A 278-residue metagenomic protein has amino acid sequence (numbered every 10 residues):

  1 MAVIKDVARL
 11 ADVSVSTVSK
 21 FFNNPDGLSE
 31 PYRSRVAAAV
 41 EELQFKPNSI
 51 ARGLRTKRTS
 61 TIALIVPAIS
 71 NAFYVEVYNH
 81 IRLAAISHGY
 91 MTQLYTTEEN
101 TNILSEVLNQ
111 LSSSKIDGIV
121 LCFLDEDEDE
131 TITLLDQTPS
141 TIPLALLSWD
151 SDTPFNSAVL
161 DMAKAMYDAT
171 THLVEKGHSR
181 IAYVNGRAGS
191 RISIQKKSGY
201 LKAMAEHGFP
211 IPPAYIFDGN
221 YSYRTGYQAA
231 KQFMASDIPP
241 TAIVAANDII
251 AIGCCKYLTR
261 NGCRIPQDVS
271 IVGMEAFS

Functional and structural regions predicted by a protein language model:
M1, P47-N48, T101-S105, E128-I132 (+1 more regions): Structural motif corresponding to alpha-helix initiation and N-cap regions
M1-S60, I252: N-terminal helix-turn-helix DNA-binding module of bacterial transcription factors
D6, N24, N100, D161-M162 (+1 more regions): Acidic/polar helix N-cap motif
V15-K20, L54-S70, G118-V120, H172 (+1 more regions): Short beta-strand segments enriched in small/hydrophobic residues
F22-P25, I69-S70, E99, S151 (+2 more regions): Short, glycine/serine-rich, charged loops/turns that create anion-binding and catalytic segments at active sites
E30, F45-G118: Amphipathic helical "hinge" segments at domain boundaries
E42, H80-M91, N109-K115, D129-S278: Bacterial carbohydrate/catabolite-sensing allosteric modules
A68-N71, E98-E99, C122-D127, G186-R191: Short histidine/acidic/glycine/proline-rich micro-motifs that form metal- and phosphate-coordinating active-site loops
